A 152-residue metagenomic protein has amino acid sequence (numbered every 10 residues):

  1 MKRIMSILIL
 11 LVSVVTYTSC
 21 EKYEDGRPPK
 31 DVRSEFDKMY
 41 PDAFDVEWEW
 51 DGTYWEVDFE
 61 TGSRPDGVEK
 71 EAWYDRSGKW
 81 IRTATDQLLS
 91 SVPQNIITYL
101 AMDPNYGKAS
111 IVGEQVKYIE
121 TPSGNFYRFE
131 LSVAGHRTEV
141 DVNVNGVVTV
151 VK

Functional and structural regions predicted by a protein language model:
I4-V14: Sec-dependent N-terminal signal peptides
I7, D25-G26: Alpha-helical interaction segments
V15-S19: C-terminal motif of bacterial Sec signal peptides marking the signal peptidase cleavage site
E21-Y23: Bacterial signal peptide processing site
R27-K152: First exposed extracellular module after export/assembly in secreted or surface-exposed proteins
